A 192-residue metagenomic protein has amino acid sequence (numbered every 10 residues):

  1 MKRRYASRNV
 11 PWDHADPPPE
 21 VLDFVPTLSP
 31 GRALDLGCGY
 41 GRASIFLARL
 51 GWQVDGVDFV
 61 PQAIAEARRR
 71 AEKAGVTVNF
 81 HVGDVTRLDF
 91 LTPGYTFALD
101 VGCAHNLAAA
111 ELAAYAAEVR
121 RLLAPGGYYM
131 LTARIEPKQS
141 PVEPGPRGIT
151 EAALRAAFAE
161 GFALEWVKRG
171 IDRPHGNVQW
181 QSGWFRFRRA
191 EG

Functional and structural regions predicted by a protein language model:
M1-L34, Y40-P93, L107-L122, Y128-G192: Class I (Rossmann-like) S-adenosyl-L-methionine-dependent methyltransferase catalytic domain, capturing the SAM-binding
T96: Residue-level marker of regulatory loop/turn positions in helix-turn-helix DNA-binding domains and in histidine
L99: A conserved beta-strand element that flanks and buttresses the S-adenosyl-L-methionine
G102-N106: Short catalytic micro-motifs in class I SAM-dependent methyltransferases
